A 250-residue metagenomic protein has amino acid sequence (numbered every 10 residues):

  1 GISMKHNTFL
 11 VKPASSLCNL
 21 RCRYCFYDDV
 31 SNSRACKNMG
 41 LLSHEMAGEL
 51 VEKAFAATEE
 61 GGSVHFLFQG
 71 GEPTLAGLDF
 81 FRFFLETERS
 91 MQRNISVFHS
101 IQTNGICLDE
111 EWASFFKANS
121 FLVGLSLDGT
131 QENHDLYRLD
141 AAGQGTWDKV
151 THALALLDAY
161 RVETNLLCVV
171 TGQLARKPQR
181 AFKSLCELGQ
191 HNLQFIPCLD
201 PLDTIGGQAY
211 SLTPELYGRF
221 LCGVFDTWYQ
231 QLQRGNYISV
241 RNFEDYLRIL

Functional and structural regions predicted by a protein language model:
G1-S3: Short, Lys/Arg-enriched N-terminal segments with co-localized hydrophobic residues within the first ~10-30 amino acids
K5-E45: Canonical Radical SAM [4Fe-4S] cluster-binding loop centered on the CxxxCxxC motif and its immediate flanking residues
L10-K12, H65-G71, F98-T103, S239-F243: Extended hydrophobic secondary-structure segments that form protein cores and membrane-embedded regions
C18, C22, F68, I101 (+2 more regions): Conserved, mostly hydrophobic/aromatic
C36-L41, L136-Q144, A209-S211: Short glycine-enriched, charge-decorated loop/helix-capping segments at active-site entrances that position
M39, A47-L50, A54: Secondary-structure boundary/capping micro-motif
V51-L67, A76-C198: Radical SAM/AdoMet-radical enzyme domain recognition
G206-L250: A C-terminal junction/extension of Radical SAM enzymes
